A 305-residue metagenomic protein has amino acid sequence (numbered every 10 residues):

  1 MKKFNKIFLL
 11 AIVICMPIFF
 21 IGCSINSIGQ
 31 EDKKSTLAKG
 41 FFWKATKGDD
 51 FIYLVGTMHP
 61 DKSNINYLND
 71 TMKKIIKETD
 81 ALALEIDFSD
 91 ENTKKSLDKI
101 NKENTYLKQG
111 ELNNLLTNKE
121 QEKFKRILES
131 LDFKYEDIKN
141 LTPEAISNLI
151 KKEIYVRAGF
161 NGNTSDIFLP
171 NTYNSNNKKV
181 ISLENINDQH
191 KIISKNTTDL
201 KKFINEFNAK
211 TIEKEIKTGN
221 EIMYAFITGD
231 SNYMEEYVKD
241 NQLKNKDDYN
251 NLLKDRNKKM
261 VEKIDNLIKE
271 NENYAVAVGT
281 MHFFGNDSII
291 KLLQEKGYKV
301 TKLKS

Functional and structural regions predicted by a protein language model:
K2-L9: Bacterial N-terminal signal peptides that target proteins for export
L10-P17: Hydrophobic helical h-region of N-terminal Sec-dependent signal peptides in bacterial secretory/periplasmic proteins
F19-G22: C-terminal motif of bacterial Sec signal peptides marking the signal peptidase cleavage site
S24-N26: Bacterial signal peptide processing site
I28-D32, F42, T46-Y53, M58-N251: Structured, acidic catalytic/metal-binding patches in enzyme active sites
L37-W43, M260: Alpha-helical scaffolding within the catalytic cores of extracellular/periplasmic polymer-degrading hydrolases
K246-S305: A cross-kingdom marker for long, charged
